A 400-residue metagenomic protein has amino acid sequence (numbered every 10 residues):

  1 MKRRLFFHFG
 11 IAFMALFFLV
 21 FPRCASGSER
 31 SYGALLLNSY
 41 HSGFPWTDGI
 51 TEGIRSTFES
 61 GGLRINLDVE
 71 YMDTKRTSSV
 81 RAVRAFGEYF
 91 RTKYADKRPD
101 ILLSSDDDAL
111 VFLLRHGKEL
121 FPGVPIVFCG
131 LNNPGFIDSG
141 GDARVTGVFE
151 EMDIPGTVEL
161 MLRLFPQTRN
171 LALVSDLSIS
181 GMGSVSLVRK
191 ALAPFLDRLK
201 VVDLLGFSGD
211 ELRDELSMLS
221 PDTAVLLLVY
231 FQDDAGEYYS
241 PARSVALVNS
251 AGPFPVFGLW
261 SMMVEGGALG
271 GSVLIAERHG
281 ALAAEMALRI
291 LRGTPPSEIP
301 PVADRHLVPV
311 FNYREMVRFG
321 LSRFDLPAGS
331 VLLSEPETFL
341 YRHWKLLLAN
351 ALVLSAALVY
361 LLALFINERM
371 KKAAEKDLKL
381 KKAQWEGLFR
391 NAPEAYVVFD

Functional and structural regions predicted by a protein language model:
L36-N38, Y94-D106, P125-V127, N170-S175 (+3 more regions): Periplasmic-binding protein-like
Y71-F136, A242: Beta-alpha junction/loop-to-helix N-cap segments that form part of ligand/metal-binding clefts
D138-E159, M262-A281: Short beta-strand elements at the ligand-binding edges of bilobed clamshell
T146-L192, P301-Y313: An alpha-beta-alpha
L187-K190, V201-T294: Membrane-proximal low-complexity regions enriched in glycine and acidic/polar residues
V310-F339: Juxtamembrane amphipathic/hinge helix adjacent to a transmembrane helix
L333-E375: Alpha-helical transmembrane signal-anchor helices
D377-D400: PAS/LOV and related PAS-like sensory modules
